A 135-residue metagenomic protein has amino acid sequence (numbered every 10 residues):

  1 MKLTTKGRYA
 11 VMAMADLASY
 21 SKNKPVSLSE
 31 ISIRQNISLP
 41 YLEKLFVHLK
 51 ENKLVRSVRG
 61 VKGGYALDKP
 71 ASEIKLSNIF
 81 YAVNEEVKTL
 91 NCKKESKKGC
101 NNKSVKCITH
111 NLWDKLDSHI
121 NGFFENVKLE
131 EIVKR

Functional and structural regions predicted by a protein language model:
M1-K2, R135: Absolute protein N-terminus
T5, Y9-I37: N-terminal helix-turn-helix DNA-binding core of bacterial DNA-binding proteins
P40: Key DNA-contact positions within bacterial/archaeal DNA-binding proteins
L45-K50: Basic amphipathic alpha-helical segments that dock to polyanions
E51-L54, A82: Residue cluster at the C-terminal edge of the helix-turn-helix DNA-binding motif
L54-L67: Beta-hairpin "wing" of winged helix-turn-helix
D68-R135: Non-DNA-binding regulatory cores of transcription-related proteins, predominantly C-terminal effector-binding
